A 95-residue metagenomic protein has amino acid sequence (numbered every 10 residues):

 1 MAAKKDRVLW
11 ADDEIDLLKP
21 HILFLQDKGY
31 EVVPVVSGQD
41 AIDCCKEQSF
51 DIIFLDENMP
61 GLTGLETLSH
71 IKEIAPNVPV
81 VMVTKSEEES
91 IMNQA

Functional and structural regions predicted by a protein language model:
M1-R7: Non-catalytic signal-transmission and effector/linker regions of two-component phosphorelay proteins
I15-V33: Two-component/phosphorelay signaling modules centered on CheY-like receiver
V36-D40, T63-E66: Acidic catalytic/metal-coordinating carboxylates
D43, L65-A75: Short amphipathic alpha-helix used as the core "switch/output" element in two-component signaling
Q48-F54: Active-site beta3 strand of CheY-like receiver
M59: Receiver (REC) domain active-site loop signature in two-component systems and cognate sites in sensor histidine kinases
E66, E87-A95: Alpha4 helix (beta4-alpha4-beta5 surface) of REC/receiver domains from two-component response regulators
